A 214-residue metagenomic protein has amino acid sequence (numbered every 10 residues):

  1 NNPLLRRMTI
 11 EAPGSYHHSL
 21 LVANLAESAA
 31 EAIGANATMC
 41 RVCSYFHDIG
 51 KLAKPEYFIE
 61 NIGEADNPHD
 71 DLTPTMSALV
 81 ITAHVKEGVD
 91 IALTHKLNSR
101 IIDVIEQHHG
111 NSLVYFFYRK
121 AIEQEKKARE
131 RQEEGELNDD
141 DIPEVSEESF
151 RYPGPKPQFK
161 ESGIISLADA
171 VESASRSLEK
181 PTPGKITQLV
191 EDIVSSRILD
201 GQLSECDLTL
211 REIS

Functional and structural regions predicted by a protein language model:
L5-P183, T187-V190, S196-D200: Divalent metal-dependent catalytic cores for phosphoryl transfer on phosphate-bearing substrates
D200-S214: Cytosolic regulatory/linker segments at or just downstream of nucleotide-handling modules in signal-transduction
